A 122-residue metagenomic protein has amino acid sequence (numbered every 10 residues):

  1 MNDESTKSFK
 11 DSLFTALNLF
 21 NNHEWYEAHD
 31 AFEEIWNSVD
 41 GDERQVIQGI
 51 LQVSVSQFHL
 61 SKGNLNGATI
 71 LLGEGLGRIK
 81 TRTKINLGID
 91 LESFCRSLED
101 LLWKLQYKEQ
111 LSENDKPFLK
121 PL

Functional and structural regions predicted by a protein language model:
T6, R44-V46, S93: Residue signature of alpha-solenoid helical repeat architecture, marking inter-repeat boundaries and helix-start
K7-F14: Generic helix N-cap/helix-start motif at coil->alpha-helix transitions
E43-R44, I79-L91: Boundary/linker segments of alpha-helical solenoid repeat arrays
L65-T83: TPR/TPR-like (Sel1-like) alpha-helical repeat modules
